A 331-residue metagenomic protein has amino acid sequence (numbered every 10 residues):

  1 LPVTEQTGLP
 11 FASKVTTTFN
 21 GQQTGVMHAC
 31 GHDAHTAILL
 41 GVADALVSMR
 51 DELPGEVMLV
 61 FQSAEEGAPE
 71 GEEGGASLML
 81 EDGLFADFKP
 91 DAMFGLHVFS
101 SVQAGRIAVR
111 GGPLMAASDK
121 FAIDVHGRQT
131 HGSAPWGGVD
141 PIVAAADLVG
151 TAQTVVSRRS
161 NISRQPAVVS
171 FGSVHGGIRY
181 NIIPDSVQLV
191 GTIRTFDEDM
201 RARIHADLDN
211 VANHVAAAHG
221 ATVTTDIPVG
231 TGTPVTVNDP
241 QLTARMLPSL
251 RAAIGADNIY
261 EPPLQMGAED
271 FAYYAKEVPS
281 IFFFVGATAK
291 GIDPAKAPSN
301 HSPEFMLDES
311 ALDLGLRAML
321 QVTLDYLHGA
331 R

Functional and structural regions predicted by a protein language model:
L1-T4, G8, A12-M27, D33-A34 (+3 more regions): Histidine/acidic-residue-rich, glycine-tolerant segments that coordinate divalent metal ions
G21-C30, S302-S310: Short pre-catalytic strand/loop immediately N-terminal to key active-site residues, enriched for Gly-Thr
T36-A43: DPxDG-like acidic metal-binding loop motif
L39, E72-S77, H205, D209 (+1 more regions): Amphipathic alpha-helical segments in well-structured domains
A45, D82-L84, H214-V215, D325: A generic secondary-structure signal
V143-R331: Metal-dependent amide/peptide-bond hydrolase catalytic core, centered on the "pita-bread" metallohydrolase fold
